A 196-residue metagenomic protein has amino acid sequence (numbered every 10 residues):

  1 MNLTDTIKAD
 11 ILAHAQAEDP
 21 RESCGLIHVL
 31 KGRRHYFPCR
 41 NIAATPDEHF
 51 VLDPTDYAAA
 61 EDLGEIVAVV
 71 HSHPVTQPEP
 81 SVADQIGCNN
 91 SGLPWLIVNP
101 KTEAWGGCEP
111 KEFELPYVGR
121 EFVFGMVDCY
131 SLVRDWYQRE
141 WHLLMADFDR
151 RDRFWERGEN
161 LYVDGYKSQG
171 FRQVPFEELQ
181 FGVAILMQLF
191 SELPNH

Functional and structural regions predicted by a protein language model:
M1-A68, V75-E112: Conserved beta-strand-loop surface patch within small alpha/beta domains used for substrate/adaptor or ligand engagement
D19-R21, Y117, V127, S131 (+1 more regions): Short gly/pro-enriched beta-turn/loop segments at secondary-structure junctions
H71-H73, N195-H196: Histidine-centered active-site/metal-ligand motif
Q77-P78, L93, P116, V123 (+1 more regions): Long, non-globular low-complexity/IDR segments in eukaryotic proteins
L115-V127, L186-H196: Glycine-rich catalytic cores of cysteine/serine-nucleophile enzymes that process amide/ester linkages in cell-envelope
V123-E140: Active-site nucleophilic cysteine motif
H142-F154: Short acidic alpha-helical/loop segments enriched in Asp/Glu that coordinate divalent cations
D152-H196: ...with weaker cross-activation on analogous glycine-rich loops/strands in unrelated enzymes
